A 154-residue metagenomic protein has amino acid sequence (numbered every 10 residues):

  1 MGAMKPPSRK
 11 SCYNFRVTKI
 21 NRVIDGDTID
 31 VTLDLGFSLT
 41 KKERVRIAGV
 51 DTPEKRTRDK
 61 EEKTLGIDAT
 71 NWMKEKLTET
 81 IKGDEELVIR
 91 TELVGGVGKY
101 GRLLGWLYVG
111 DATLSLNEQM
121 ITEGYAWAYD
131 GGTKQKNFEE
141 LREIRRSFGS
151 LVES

Functional and structural regions predicted by a protein language model:
M1-S154: Small beta-barrel nucleic-acid-binding modules, primarily SNase/OB-fold domains and secondarily Tudor-like barrels
